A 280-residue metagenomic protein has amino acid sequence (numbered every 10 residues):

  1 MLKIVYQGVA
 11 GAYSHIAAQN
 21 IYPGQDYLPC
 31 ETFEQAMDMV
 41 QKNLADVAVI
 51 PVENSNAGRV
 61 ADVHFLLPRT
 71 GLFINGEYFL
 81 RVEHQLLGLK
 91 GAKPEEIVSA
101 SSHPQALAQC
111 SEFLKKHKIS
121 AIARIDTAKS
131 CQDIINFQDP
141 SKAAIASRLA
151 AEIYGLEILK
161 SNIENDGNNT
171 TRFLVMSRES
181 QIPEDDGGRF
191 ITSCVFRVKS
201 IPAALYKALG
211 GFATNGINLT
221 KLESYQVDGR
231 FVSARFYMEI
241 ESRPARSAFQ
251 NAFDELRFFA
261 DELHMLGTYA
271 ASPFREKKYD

Functional and structural regions predicted by a protein language model:
M1-D280: Domain-level signature for soluble enzymes in the chorismate/prephenate branch of the shikimate pathway
